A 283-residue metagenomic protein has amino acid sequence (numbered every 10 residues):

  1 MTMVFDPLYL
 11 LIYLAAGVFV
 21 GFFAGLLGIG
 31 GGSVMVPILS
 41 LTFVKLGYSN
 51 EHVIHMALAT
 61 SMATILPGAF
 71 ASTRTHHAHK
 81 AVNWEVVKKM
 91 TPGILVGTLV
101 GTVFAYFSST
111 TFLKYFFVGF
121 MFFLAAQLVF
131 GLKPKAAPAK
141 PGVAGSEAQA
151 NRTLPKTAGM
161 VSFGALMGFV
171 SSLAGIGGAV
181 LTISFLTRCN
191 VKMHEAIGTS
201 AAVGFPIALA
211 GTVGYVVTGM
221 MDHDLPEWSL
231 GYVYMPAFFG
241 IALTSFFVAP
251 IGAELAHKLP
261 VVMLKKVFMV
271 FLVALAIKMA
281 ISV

Functional and structural regions predicted by a protein language model:
M1-L26, V34-H55, A71-F169, S184-E195 (+2 more regions): Juxtamembrane transmembrane-helix boundary motif
G31: Glycine-rich Rossmann-fold phosphate-binding loop(s) that bind the pyrophosphate of adenine dinucleotide cofactors
A59-A63, A202-F205: Alpha-helical transmembrane segments of polytopic membrane transporters and translocases
T64-G68: A structural-propensity feature for long, helix-poor, extended segments
G198-Y215: Hydrophobic alpha-helical transmembrane segments of multi-pass integral membrane proteins, especially transporters
